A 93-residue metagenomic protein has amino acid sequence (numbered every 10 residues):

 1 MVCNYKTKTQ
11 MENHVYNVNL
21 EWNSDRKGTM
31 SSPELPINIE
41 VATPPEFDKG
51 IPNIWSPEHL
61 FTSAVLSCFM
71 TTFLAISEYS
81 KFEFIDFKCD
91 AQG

Functional and structural regions predicted by a protein language model:
V2-S63, L74-G93: Extended beta-strand/beta-hairpin segments
